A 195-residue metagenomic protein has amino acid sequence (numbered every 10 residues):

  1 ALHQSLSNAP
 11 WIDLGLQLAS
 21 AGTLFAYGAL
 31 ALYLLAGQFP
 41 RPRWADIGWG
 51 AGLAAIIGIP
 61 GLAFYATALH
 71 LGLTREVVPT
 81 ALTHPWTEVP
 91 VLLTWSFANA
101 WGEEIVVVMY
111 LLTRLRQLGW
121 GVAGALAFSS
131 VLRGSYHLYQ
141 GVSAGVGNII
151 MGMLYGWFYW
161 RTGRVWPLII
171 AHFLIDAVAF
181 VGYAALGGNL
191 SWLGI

Functional and structural regions predicted by a protein language model:
L2-L16, L35-A100, T113, Q117-L118 (+1 more regions): Juxtamembrane helix-loop-helix connectors linking adjacent transmembrane helices in multi-pass membrane enzymes
L18-Y27, W86-P90, G102, V106 (+3 more regions): Membrane-embedded alpha-helical segments of multi-pass membrane proteins, especially the transmembrane helices
L30-F39, F158-R161: Structural signal for the C-terminal ends of transmembrane alpha-helices and the immediately following loop
I47-G52, V89-L93, A123-F128, G145-V146 (+1 more regions): Hydrophobic alpha-helical transmembrane segments
I57-G61, V122-H137: Small-polar-interrupted transmembrane alpha-helices in polytopic inner-membrane proteins
G102-F128, W157-R164: Membrane-interface helix/loop boundary segments of multi-pass membrane proteins
A127, Y136, A144-I195: Functionally important transmembrane alpha-helices
